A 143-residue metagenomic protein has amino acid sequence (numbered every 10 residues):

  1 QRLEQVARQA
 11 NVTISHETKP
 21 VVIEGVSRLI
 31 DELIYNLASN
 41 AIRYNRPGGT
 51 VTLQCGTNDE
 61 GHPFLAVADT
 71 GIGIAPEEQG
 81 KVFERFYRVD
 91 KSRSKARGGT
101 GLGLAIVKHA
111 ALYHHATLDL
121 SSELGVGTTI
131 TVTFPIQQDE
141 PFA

Functional and structural regions predicted by a protein language model:
E4-H16: Short conserved segments within the C-terminal catalytic ATPase subdomain
Q5, I72-G73: Glycine-rich G1-box
T18, V22-G25: Conserved micro-motifs of the catalytic ATP-binding
A41-I42: Short helix-loop "hinge" at the ATP-lid/N-box region of the Bergerat-fold HATPase_c
G48-G61: Short beta-strand/loop element within the Bergerat-fold HATPase_c
I74-R88: Short conserved segment of the HATPase_c
H115-A116: Conserved glycine-rich
